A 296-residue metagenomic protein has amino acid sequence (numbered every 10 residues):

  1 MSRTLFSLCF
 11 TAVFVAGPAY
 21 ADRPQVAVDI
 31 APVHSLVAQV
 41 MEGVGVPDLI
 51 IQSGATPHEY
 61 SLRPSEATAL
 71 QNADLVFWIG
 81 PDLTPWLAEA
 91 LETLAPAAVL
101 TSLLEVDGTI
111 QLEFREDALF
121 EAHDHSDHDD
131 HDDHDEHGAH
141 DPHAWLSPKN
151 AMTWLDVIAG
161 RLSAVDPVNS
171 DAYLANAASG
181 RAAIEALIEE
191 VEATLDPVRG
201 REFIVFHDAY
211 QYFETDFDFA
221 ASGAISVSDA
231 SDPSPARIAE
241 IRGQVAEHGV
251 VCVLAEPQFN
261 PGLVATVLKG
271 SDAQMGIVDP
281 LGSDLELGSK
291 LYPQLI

Functional and structural regions predicted by a protein language model:
M1-L5: Positively charged n-region of N-terminal signal peptides that target proteins for export
F6-A16: Bacterial N-terminal signal peptides
Y20-I296: Extracytoplasmic metal-acquisition and chelation regions
